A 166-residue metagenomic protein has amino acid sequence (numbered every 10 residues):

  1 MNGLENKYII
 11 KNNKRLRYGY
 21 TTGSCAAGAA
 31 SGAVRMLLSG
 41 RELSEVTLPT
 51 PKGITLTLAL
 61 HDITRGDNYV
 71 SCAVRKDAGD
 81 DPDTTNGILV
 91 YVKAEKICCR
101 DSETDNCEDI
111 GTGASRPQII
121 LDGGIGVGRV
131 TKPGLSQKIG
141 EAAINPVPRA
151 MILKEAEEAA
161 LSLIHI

Functional and structural regions predicted by a protein language model:
M1-I9: Acidic-glycine-rich active-site phosphate/pyrophosphate-binding loop
I10-L48, R116, S136-S162: Alpha/propeptide regions of enzymes that mature by internal proteolysis
G40-R41, L58-L60, T84, K132-G134: Short, glycine/acidic-enriched capping/hinge loops at junctions between secondary-structure elements
E42, I54, N86-I88: Short, basic and Ser/Thr-rich N-terminal targeting/leader segments
S44-D81: Translation machinery proteins
N68-C99, E108-L161: A generic, well-ordered mixed alpha/beta core segment in the N-terminal half of proteins
I164-I166: Conserved small/polar residues in nucleotide/adenosyl-binding loops
